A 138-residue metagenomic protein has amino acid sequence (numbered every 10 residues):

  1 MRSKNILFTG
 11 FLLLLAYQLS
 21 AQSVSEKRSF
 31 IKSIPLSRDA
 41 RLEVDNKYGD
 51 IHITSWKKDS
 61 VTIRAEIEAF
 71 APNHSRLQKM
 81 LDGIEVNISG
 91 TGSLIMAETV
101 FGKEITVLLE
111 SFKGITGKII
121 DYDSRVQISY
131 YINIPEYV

Functional and structural regions predicted by a protein language model:
M1-K27: Bacterial Sec-dependent N-terminal signal peptides
Q22-E43, D50-V138: Acidic (Asp/Glu) and glycine-rich low-complexity loops/linkers that are typically intrinsically disordered
